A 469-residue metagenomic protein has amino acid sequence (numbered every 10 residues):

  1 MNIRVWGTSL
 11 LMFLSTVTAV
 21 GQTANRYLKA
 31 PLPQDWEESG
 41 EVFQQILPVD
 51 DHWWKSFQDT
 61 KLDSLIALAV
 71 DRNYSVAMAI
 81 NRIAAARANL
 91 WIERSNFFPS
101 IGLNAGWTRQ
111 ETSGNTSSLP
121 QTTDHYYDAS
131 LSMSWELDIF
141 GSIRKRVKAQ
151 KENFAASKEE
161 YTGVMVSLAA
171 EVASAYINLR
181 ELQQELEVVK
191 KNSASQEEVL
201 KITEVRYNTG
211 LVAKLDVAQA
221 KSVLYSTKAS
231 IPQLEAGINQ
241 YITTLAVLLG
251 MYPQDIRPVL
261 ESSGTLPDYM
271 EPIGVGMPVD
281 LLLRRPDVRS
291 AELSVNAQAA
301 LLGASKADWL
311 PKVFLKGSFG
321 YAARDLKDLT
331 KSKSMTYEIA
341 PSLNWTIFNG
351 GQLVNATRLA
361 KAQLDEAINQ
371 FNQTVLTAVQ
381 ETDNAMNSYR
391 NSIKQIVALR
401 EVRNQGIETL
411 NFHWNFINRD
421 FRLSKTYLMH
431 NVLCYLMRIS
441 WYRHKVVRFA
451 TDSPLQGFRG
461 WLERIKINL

Functional and structural regions predicted by a protein language model:
M1-L28: Bacterial Sec-dependent N-terminal signal peptides
V20-N89, L266-N296, T346, V375 (+1 more regions): Bacterial Sec-pathway N-terminal export signals of envelope proteins
Q22-T23, T243-T244, P253, P267-Y269 (+2 more regions): Acidic, low-complexity, intrinsically disordered peripheral segments
K29, I143, E152, K158-M277 (+2 more regions): Periplasmic alpha-helical coiled-coil/stalk elements that build and connect Gram-negative outer-membrane
E38-Q58, A67, A105-S132, D255-G274 (+3 more regions): Small/polar, glycine/serine/threonine/aspartate-rich low-complexity segments that form flexible
L62-S64, A85, Y126-D128, S174 (+3 more regions): Transmembrane beta-barrel architecture of outer-membrane proteins
A77, F97-Q121, S134-G163, L182 (+6 more regions): Small/polar (Gly/Ser/Thr/Ala-rich) solvent-exposed segments that form structured loops/beta-strands/short helices used
M78-E93, V164, A170-K190, E198 (+8 more regions): Amphipathic alpha-helical coiled-coil segments
